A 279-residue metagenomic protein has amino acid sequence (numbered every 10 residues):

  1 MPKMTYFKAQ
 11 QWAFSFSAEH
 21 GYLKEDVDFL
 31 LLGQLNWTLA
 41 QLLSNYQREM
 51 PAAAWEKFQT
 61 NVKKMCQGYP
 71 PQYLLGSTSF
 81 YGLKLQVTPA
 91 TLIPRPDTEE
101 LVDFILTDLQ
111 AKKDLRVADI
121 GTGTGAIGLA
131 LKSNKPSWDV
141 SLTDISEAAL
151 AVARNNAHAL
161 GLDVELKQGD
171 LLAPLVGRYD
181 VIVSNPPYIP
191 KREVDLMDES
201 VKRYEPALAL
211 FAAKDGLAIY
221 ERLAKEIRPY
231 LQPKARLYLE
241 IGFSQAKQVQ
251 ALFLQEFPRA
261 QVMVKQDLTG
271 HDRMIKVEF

Functional and structural regions predicted by a protein language model:
M1-L43, Q47-M50: Non-catalytic accessory regions of SAM-dependent methyltransferases
W12, F29, K57-T60, E100 (+6 more regions): Alpha-helical elements of Rossmann-like donor-binding domains used by nucleotide-donor carbohydrate transfer enzymes
S17, L109, A157, I227 (+1 more regions): Conserved hydrophobic residues forming the short capping helix/wall of the S-adenosyl-L-methionine
L32-T107: Conserved AdoMet
Q72, I189-R192, S244: Active-site beta-alpha loop architecture of Rossmann-like, nucleotide-cofactor-dependent enzymes
E100-L196, S200, R222: Conserved SAM/SAH cofactor-binding pocket of Class I
T143-A149, D198-Q232, R236, G242-F243: Glycine-rich S-adenosyl-L-methionine
Y238-F279: C-terminal catalytic and target-recognition region of SAM-dependent MTase-like enzymes, primarily methyltransferases
